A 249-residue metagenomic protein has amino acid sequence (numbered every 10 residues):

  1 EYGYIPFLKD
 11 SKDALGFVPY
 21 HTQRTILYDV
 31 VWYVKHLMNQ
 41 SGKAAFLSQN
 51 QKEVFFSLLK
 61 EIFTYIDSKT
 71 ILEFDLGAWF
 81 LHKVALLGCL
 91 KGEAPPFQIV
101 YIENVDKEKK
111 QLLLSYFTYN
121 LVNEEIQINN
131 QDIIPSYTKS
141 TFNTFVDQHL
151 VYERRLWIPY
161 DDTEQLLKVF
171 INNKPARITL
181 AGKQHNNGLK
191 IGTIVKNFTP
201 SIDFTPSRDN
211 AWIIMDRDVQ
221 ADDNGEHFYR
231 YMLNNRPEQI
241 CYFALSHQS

Functional and structural regions predicted by a protein language model:
E1-L15, V30, M38-N39, A45-D67: Catalytic core of nucleotide-sugar-dependent glycosyltransferases
D13-F17, E226-H227: Short alpha-helical segments and helix-capping/turn motifs at coil-helix boundaries
F17-R24, Q49: Alpha-solenoid helical-repeat scaffolds
H21-H36: Amphipathic alpha-helical repeat scaffolds of TPR domains
K52-N173: Long, charge-rich C-terminal accessory regions
Y116-S249: N-terminal pre-catalytic "stem/leader" segment of glycosyltransferase-like enzymes
